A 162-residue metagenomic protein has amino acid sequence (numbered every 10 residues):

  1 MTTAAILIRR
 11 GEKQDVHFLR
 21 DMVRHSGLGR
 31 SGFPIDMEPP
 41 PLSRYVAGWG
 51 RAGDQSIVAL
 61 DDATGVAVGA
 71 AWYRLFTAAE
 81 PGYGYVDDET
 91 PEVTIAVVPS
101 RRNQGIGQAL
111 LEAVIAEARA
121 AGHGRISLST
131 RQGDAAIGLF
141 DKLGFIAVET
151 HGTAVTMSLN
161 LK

Functional and structural regions predicted by a protein language model:
I6-D21: A short beta-loop-alpha structural element at the N-terminal edge of CoA-dependent acyl/N-acetyltransferase catalytic
V23, G32-D62: Active-site rim helix/loop that mediates acceptor-substrate recognition in acyltransferases
L60, E92-N103, T130: A short, internal acetyl-CoA/4′-phosphopantetheine-binding micro-motif in the GNAT/acyltransferase core
L60-T94: Conserved acyl-donor/pantetheine-binding loop and adjacent beta-alpha core of acyl/acetyltransferases and related
D87-P91, T130-D134, D141-G144, T150-K162: C-terminal "cap" of GNAT-fold acetyltransferases
N103-A118, D141-K142: Conserved acetyl-CoA-binding loop-helix of GNAT-fold acetyltransferases
A118-R131: Conserved GNAT acetyl-CoA-binding A-motif
